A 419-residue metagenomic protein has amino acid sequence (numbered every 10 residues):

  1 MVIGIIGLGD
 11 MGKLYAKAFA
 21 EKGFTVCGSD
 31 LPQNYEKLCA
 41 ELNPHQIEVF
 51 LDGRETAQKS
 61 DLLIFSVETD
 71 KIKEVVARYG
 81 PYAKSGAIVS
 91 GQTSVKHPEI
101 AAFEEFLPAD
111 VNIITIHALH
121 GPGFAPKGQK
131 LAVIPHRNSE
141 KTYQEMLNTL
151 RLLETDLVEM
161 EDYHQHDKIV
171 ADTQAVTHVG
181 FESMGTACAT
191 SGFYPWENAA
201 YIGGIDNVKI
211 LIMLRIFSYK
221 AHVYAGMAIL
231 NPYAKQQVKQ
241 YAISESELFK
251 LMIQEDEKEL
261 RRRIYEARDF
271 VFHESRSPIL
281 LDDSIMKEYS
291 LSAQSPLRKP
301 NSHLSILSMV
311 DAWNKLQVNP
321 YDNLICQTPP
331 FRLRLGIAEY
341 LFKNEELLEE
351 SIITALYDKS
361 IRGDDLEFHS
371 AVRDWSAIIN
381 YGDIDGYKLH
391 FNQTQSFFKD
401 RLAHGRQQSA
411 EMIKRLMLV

Functional and structural regions predicted by a protein language model:
M1-E48, E55: NAD(P)+-binding Rossmann beta1-loop-alpha1 motif at the extreme N-terminus of oxidoreductases
G53-Y82, Q129: Rossmann-like NAD(P)-binding element
V75-A125: Rossmann-like NAD(P)(H) cofactor-binding subdomain of soluble oxidoreductases
F103-A171: Rossmann-fold dinucleotide-binding core
H166-Y224, R298-N314, A371: Active-site-proximal catalytic alpha-helix in oxidoreductases
N198-Q294, Y357-E367, A371-D374: Interdomain hinge/lid region at the active-site interface of Rossmann-like NAD(P)-dependent oxidoreductases
I264-V419: C-terminal non-catalytic accessory extensions
